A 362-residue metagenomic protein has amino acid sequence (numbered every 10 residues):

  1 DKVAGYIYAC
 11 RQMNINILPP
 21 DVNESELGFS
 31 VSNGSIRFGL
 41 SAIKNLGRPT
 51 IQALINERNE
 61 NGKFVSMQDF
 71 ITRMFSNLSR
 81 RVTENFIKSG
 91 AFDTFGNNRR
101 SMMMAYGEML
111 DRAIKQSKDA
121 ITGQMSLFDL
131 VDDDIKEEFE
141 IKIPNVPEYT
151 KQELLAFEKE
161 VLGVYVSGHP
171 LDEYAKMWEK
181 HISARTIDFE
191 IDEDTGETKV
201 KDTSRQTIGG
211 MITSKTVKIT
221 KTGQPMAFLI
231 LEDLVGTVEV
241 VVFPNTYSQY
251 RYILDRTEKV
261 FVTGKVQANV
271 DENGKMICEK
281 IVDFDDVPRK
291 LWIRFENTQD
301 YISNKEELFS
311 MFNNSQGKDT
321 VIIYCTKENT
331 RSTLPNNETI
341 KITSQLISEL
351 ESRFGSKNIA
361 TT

Functional and structural regions predicted by a protein language model:
D1, L27-S32, T330-N336: Short, solvent-exposed polar/charged micro-motifs at secondary-structure junctions
D1, N77, K341-Q345: Residue-level recognition of alpha-helix initiation/capping sites
K2-V3, V82, I253, N304: Residues at alpha-helix caps and immediate loop-helix transition turns in enzyme cores, especially N- and C-cap
A4, A9-K199, I277: Sliding clamp-binding short linear motifs that recruit DNA-associated proteins to replication/repair hubs
L127, V131-T362: Primarily single-stranded nucleic-acid-binding OB-fold modules
